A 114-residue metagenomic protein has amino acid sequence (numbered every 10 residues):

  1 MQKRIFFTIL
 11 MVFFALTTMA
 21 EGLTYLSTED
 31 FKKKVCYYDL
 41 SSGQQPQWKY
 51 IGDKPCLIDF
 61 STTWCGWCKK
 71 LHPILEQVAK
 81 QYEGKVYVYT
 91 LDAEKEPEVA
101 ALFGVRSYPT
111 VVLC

Functional and structural regions predicted by a protein language model:
M1-I5: Positively charged n-region of N-terminal signal peptides that target proteins for export
M11-M19: Hydrophobic h-region of N-terminal signal peptides that target proteins for export in Gram-negative bacteria
Y25-P55: A short beta-strand-turn-helix
D53-C56, F60-W64, S107: Short pre-active-site segment immediately N-terminal to redox-active cysteine/selenocysteine motifs in thiol-based
F60-T62, L71-H72, E76-A79, E83-E98: Thiol-based oxidoreductase modules, predominantly thioredoxin-like and allied folds used for disulfide exchange
G66-K69, V112: Cys/His/Pro-rich metal-binding microdomains
L75, P109-C114: A short, hydrophobic beta-strand/beta-hairpin element that forms part of a small beta-sheet core
L102-R106: A short glycine-leucine-enriched loop at secondary-structure breakpoints that most characteristically corresponds
